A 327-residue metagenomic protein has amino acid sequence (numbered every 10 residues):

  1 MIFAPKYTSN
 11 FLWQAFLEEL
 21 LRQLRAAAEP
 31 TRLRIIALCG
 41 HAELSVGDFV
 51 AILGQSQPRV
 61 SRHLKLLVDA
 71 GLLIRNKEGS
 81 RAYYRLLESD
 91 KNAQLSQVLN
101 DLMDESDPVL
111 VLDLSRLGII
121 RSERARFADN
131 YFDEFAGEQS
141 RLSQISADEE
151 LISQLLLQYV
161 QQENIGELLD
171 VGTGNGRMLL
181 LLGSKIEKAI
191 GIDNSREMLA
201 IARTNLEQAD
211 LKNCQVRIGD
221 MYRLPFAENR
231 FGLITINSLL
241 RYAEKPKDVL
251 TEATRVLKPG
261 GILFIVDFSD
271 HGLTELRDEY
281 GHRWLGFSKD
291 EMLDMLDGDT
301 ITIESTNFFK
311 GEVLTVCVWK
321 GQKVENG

Functional and structural regions predicted by a protein language model:
I2-A15, K91-S140: Amphipathic alpha-helical dimerization/coiled-coil segments that flank or bridge DNA-binding/regulatory modules
E18-P58, A82-S89, L157: N-terminal helix-turn-helix DNA-binding core of bacterial DNA-binding proteins
A147-G166: Conserved alpha-helix/loop element of class I SAM-dependent methyltransferases that forms part of the SAM/SAH-binding
E167-L169, N175-R223: Class I SAM-dependent methyltransferase SAM/SAH-binding core
Y222-I234: A short acidic, Gly/Pro-enriched loop at the edge of an enzyme's catalytic core that lines a small-molecule cofactor
G232-K245: A short SAM/SAH-binding and catalytic strip from SAM-dependent methyltransferases
K247-I262: A short glycine-rich, Lys/Arg-flanked "PGG" loop and its adjoining helix->strand segment in the class I
I262-W319: C-terminal alpha-helical "lid/dimerization" subdomain adjacent to the S-adenosyl-L-methionine
